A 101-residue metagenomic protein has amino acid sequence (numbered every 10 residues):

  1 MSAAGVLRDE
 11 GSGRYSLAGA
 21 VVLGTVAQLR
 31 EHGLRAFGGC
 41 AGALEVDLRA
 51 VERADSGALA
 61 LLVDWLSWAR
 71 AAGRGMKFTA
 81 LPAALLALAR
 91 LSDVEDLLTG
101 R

Functional and structural regions predicted by a protein language model:
M1-G57, V63-R101: STAS-like cytosolic regulatory interaction modules
